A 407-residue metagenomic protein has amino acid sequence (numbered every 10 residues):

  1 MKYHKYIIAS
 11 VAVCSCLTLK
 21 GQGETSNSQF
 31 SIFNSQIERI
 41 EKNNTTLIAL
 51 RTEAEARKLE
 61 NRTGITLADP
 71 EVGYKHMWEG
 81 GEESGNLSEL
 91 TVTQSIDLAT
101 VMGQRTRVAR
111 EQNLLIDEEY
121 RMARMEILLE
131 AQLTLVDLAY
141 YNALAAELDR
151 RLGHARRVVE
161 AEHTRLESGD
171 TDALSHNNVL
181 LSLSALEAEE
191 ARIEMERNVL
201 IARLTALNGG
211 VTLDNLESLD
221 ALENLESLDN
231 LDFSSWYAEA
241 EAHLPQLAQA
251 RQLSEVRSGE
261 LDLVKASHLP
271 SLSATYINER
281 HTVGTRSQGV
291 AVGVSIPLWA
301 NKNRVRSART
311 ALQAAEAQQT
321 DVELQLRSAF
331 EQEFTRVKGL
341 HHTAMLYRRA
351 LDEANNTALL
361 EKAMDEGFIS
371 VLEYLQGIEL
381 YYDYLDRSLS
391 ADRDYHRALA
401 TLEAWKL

Functional and structural regions predicted by a protein language model:
K2, R124-H243, E333-L340, Y381: Periplasmic alpha-helical coiled-coil/stalk elements that build and connect Gram-negative outer-membrane
K2-Y3, I7, Q22-Q29, N34 (+1 more regions): Acidic, low-complexity, intrinsically disordered peripheral segments
V11-K20: Hydrophobic h-region of N-terminal signal peptides that target proteins for export in Gram-negative bacteria
L19-H76, I96, V101-Q104, R110 (+4 more regions): Bacterial Sec-pathway N-terminal export signals of envelope proteins
G23-F30, L67-V108, D220-D229, L272-T310: Small/polar, glycine/serine/threonine/aspartate-rich low-complexity segments that form flexible
E38-I48, E55-D69, L90-R107, E118-M125 (+8 more regions): A glycine-/polar-enriched beta->alpha junction
A49-N61, A123, I127-R150, R157-V159 (+6 more regions): Amphipathic alpha-helical coiled-coil segments
R110, A173-S184, R309, V371-E379: Short, charged, amphipathic alpha-helical segments
